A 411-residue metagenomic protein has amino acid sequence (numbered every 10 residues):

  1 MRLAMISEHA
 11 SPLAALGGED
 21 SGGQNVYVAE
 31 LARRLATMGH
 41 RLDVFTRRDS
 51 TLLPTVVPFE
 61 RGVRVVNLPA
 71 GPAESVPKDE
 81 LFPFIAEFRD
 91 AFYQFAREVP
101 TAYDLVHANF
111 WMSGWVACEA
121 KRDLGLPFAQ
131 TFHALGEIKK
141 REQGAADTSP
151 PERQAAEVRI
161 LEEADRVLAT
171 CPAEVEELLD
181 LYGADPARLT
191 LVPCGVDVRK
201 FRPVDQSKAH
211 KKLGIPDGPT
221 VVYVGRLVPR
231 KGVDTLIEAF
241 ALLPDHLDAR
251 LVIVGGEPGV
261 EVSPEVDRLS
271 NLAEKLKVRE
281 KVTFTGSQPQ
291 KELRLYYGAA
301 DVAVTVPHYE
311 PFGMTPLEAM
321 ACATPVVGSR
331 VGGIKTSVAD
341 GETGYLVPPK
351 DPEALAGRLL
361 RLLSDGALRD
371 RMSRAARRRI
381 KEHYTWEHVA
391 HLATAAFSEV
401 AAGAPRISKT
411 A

Functional and structural regions predicted by a protein language model:
M1-V65: N-terminal subdomain of nucleotide-sugar transferases
A173, G195: Carbohydrate-associated surface elements
R202-I215: A short helix/loop element that forms part of the nucleotide-sugar donor recognition site in Leloir-type
G218-P219, V233, I237-T283: A conserved nucleotide-sugar
S287, L295-A300: Short alpha-helical donor nucleotide-sugar binding micro-motif in glycosyltransferases
H308: Aromatic "clamp/platform" in nucleotide-sugar-dependent glycosyltransferases that forms part of the donor/acceptor
P325-G328, V338: Short hydrophobic beta-strand element within catalytic cores of glycosyltransferases and related nucleotide-activated
D340-G341, Y345-P352, R361-G366: Conserved acidic donor-binding segment of nucleotide-sugar-dependent glycosyltransferases
